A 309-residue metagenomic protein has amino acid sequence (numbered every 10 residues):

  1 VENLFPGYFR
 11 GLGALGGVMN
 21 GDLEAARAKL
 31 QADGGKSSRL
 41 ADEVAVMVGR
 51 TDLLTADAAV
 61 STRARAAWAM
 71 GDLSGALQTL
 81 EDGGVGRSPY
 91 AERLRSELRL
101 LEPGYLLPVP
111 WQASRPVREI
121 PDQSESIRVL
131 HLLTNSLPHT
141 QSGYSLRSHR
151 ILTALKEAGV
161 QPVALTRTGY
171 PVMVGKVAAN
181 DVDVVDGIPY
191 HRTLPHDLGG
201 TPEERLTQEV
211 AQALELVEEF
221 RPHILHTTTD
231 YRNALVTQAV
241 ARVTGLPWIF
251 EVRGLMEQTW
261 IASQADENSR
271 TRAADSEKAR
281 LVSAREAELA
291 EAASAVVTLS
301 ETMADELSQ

Functional and structural regions predicted by a protein language model:
E2-F9, L94-P189: N-terminal subdomain of nucleotide-sugar transferases
E2-R115: Alpha-helical protein-protein interaction scaffolds
L80, Y90-L94, S283-Q309: A short, active-site helix/loop in glycosyltransferases that binds the activated sugar's phosphate group
Y144, T228-T229, T298-S300: Replace "coordinates the UDP/GDP/TDP-sugar" with "coordinates nucleotide-activated sugar donors
V185-L214, S269-A273: A short, charged, and often flexible helix/loop element on the N-terminal side of the glycosyltransferase catalytic
A213-N233, L246-P247: Short N-terminal targeting/anchoring amphipathic segment
N233-T237, A304: Short, well-ordered alpha-helical microsegments
F250-L281: Acceptor-binding helix/loop patch of EC 2.4 sugar-transfer enzymes, predominantly nucleotide-sugar-dependent
